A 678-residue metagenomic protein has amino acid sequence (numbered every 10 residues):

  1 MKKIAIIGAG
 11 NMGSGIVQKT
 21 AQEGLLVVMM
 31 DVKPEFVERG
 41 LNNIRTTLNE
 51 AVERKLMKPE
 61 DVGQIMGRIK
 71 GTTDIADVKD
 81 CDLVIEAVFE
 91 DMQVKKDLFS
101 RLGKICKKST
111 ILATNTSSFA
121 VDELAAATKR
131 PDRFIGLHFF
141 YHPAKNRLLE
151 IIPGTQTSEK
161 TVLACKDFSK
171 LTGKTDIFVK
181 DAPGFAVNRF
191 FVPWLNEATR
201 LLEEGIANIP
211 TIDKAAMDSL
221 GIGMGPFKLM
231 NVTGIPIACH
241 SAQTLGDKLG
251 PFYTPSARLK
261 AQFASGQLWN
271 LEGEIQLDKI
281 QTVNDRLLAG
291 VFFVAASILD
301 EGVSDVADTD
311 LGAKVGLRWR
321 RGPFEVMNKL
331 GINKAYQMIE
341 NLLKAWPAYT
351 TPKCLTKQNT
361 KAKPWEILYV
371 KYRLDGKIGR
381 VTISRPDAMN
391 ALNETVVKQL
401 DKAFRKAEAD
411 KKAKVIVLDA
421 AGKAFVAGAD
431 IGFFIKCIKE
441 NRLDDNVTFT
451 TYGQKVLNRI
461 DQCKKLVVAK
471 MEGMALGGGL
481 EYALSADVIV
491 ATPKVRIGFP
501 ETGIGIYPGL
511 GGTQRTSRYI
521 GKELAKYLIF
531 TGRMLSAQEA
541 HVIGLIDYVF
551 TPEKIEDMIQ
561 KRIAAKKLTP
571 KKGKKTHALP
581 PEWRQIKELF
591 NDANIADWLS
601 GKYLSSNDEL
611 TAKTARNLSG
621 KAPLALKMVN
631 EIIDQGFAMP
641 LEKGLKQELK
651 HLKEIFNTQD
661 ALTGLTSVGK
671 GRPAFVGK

Functional and structural regions predicted by a protein language model:
M1-G376, S384-D387, C437, N441 (+3 more regions): N-terminal glycine-rich phosphate-binding loop for ADP-containing cofactors
I16-V17, V456-I504, P508-G509, S536-A537: Glycine-rich beta-to-alpha active-site loop
L83, R133, V488, Y527 (+3 more regions): Well-ordered beta-strand positions
K361-K423, E440, D444, T451 (+1 more regions): Conserved CoA-thioester-binding segment of acyl-CoA-metabolizing enzymes
A420-V456, A475, G503-G505, F675: Glycine- (often His-adjacent) and acidic-residue-rich active-site loop that binds/positions the CoA thioester
T513-E523: Hydrophobic, secondary-structure "cap" segments at the distal end of domains
